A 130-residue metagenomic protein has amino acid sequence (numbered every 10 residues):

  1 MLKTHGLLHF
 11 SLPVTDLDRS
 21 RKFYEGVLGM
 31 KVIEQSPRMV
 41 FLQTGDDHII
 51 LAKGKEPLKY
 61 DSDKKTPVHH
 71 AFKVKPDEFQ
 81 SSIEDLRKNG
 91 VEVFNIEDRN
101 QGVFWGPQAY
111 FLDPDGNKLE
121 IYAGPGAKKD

Functional and structural regions predicted by a protein language model:
M1-D18, H70, P125-D130: N-terminal beta-strand motif that seeds the catalytic metal site of vicinal oxygen chelate
K3, I83-E84, K88-D130: Vicinal oxygen chelate
K3-G6, D63-P67, V103: Short glycine-enriched loop/turn motifs at secondary-structure junctions
H9-S11, F41, H69-A71, Q108-Y110: Short aromatic/hydrophobic contact patches that present stacked aromatics for nucleic-acid/ligand binding
D16-K31: Amphipathic alpha-helical segments
R19-S20, D77-S82: Short, conserved charged micro-motifs
G29-E34, E92-I96: Short secondary-structure junctions
K31-K65, K118-A123: Conserved short beta-strand elements that form part of the metal-binding/catalytic scaffold of enzyme active sites
